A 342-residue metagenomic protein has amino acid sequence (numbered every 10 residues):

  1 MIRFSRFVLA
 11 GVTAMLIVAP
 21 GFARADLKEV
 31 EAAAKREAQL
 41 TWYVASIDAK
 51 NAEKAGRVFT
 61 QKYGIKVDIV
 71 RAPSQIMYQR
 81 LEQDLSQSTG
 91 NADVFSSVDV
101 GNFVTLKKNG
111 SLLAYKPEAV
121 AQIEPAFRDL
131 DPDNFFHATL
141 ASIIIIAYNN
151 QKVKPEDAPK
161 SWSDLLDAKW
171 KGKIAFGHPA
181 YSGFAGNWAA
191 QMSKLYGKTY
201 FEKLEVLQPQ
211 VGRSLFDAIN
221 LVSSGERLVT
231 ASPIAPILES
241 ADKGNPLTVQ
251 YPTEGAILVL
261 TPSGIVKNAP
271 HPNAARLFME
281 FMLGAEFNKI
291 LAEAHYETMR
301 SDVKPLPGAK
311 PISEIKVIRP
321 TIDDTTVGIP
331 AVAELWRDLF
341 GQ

Functional and structural regions predicted by a protein language model:
V8-A19: Bacterial N-terminal signal peptides
R24-T41, T60-Q61, D167-G172: Immediate post-signal peptide segment of exported/extracytoplasmic ligand-binding proteins
Y43-G56, D68-E82, S86, G90-E226: Extracytoplasmic ligand-binding site segments that recognize negatively charged/polar headgroups
G101-T105, L228-T248: A ligand-binding cleft/hinge motif common to bilobed small-molecule-binding domains
S142, E202-E205, V211-G212, K243-A269 (+2 more regions): Periplasmic-binding protein-like
A147-K152, A189-A190, V259-H271, I290-L291: A bilobed periplasmic-binding-protein/Venus flytrap-type ligand-binding module shared by bacterial periplasmic
W170-A180, M282-P305: Periplasmic-binding protein-like
F287, P307-Q342: Extracellular/periplasmic bilobal clamshell ligand-binding domains
